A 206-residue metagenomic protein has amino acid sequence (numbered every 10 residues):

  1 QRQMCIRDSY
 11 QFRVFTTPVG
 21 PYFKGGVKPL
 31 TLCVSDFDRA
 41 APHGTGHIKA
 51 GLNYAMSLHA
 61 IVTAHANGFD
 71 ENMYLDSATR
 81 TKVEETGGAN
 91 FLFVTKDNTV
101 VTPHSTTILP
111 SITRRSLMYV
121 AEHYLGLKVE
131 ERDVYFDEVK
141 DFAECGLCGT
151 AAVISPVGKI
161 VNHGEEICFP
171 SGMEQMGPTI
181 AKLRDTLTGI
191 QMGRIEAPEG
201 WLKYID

Functional and structural regions predicted by a protein language model:
R2-I6: Short, small-residue-biased leader/transition segments that mark boundaries at the very start of proteins
R7-D206: Helix-start/capping segments and mature chain N-termini
